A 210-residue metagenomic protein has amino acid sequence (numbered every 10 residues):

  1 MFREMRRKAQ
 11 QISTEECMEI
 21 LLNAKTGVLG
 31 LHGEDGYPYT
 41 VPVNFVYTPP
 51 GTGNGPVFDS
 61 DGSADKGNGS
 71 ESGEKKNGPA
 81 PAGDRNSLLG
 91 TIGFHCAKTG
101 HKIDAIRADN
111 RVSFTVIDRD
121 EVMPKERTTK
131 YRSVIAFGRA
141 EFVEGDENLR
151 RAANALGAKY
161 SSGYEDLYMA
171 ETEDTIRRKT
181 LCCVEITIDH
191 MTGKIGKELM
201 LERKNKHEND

Functional and structural regions predicted by a protein language model:
M1-L22, N205, D210: Extreme N-terminal tail/first-helix region
F2-R3, E121-D210: Charged, gly/pro-rich active-site loop segments
Q11-I12, N23-V28, D166-Y168: Short Pro/Gly-enriched beta-strand edge/turn motifs at strand-loop
A24-T52, F58-D61, K75, D84-K98 (+2 more regions): Short beta-strand segments
V28, G93, S113, F137 (+1 more regions): Beta-strand secondary-structure signal
S63, S70-S72: Gram-positive cell-envelope targeting signals
C96, H101-Y131: Helix-adjacent hinge/juxtasegments
